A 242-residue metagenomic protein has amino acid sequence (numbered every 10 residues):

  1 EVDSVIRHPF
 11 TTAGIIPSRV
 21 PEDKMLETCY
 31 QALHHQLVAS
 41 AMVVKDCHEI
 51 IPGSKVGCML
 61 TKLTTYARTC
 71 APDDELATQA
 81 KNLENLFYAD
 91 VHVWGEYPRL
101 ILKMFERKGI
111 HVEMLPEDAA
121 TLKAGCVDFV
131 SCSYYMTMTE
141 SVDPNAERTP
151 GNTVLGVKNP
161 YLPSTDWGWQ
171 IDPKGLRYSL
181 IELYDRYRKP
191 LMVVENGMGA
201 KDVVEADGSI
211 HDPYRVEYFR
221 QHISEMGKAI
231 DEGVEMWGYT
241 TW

Functional and structural regions predicted by a protein language model:
E1-W242: Active-site region of glycoside hydrolase catalytic domains
